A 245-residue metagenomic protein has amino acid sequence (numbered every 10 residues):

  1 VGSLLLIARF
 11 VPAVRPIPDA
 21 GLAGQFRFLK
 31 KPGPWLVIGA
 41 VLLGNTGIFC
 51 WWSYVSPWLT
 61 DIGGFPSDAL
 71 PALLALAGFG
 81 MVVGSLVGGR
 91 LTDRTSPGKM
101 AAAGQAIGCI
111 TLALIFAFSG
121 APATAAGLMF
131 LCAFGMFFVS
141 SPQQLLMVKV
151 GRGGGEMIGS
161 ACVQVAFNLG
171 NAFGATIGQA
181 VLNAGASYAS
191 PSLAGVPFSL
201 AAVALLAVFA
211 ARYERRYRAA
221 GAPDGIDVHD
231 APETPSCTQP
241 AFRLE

Functional and structural regions predicted by a protein language model:
V1-I17, L205-A210: C-terminal membrane-cytosol helix-exit motif in multi-pass small-molecule transporters
A8-A40, A241: Juxtamembrane intracellular "pre-TM" segments in multi-pass secondary transporters
G33-A75, F79-V82: Extracytoplasmic gate region of multi-pass secondary transporters
G84-P97, L182-N183: Helix-to-loop junctions at the C-terminal end of transmembrane segments in multipass secondary transporters
G98-Q143: C-terminal transmembrane helical hairpin of 12-TM major facilitator-type secondary transporters
V150-S187: A late C-terminal transmembrane helix in Major Facilitator Superfamily
A180-L200: A membrane-interface helix-boundary motif in multi-pass transporters
F209-E245: Intrinsic disorder in cytosolic terminal tails and internal cytosolic loops of multi-pass membrane transporters
